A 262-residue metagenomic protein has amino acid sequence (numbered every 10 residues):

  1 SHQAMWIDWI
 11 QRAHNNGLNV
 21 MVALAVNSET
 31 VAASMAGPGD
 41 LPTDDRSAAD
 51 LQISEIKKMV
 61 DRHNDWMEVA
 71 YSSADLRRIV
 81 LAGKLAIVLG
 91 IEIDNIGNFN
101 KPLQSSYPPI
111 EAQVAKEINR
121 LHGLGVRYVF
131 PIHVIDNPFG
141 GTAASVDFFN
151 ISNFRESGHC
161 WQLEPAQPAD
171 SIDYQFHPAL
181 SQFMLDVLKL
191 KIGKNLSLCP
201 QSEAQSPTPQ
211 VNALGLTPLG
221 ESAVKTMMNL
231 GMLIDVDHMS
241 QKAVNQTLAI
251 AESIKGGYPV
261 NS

Functional and structural regions predicted by a protein language model:
S1-K225, N229, K242-G256, N261: N-terminal hydrophobic targeting/anchoring segments and the immediately downstream early-domain regions of hydrolases
L233-D237: Short catalytic-loop micro-motif centered on adjacent basic/acidic residues
